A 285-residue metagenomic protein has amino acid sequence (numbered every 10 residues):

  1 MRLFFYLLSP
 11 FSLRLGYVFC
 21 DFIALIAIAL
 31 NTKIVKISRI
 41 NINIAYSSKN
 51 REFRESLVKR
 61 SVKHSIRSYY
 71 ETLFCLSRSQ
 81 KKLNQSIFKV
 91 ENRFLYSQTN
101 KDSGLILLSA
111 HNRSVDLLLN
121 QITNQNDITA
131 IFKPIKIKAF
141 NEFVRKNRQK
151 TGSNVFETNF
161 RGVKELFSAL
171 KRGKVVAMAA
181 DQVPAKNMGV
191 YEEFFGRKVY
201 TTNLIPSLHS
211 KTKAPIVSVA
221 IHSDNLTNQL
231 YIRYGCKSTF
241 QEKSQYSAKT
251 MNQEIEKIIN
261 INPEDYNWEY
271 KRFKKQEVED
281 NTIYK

Functional and structural regions predicted by a protein language model:
M1-S109, R145, G152: Membrane-anchoring hydrophobic helices of lipid-metabolizing enzymes
L3, I37, L117, F143 (+2 more regions): Short Gly/charged-rich anion-binding patches and loops
N31, H111, I137, K198 (+1 more regions): Charged, low-complexity surface patches
R54, K136, F140, S247: Hydrophobic (often cysteine-bearing) scaffold residues that line and stabilize catalytic clefts of nucleotide/cofactor
E55-K59, S97-K101, N124-Q125, F160-K285: Non-catalytic C-terminal accessory region of glycerolipid acyltransferases and related lyso-lipid remodeling enzymes
T72-L73, H111-R113, I258-N262: Juxtamembrane/interfacial segments around transmembrane helices
K81-F88, K133, G152-E157, F194-G196 (+1 more regions): Short, flexible loop segments at the rims of nucleotide/cofactor-binding pockets, characterized by
S103-F160, N187-M188, E192-E193: Catalytic core of membrane glycerolipid acyltransferases/transacylases, capturing the structured, soluble-facing
